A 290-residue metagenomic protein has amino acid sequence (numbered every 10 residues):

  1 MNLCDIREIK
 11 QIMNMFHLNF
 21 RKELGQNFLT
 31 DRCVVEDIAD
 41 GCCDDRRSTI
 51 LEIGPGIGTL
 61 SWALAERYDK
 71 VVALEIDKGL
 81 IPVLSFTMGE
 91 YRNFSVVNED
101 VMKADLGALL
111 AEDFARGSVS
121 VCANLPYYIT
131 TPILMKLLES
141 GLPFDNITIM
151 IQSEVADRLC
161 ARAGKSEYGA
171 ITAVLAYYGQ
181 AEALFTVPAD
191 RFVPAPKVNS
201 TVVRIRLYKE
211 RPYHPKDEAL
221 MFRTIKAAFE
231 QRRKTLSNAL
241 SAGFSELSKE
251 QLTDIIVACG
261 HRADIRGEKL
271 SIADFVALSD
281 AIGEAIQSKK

Functional and structural regions predicted by a protein language model:
M1-A227, D254-V257, E268, A277 (+1 more regions): Catalytic cores of RNA-modifying enzymes
E230: Active-site-proximal catalytic alpha-helix in oxidoreductases
S241-E246: Short helix-coil junctions and helix-kink-helix linkers
K249-L252: Short amphipathic alpha-helix in the helical subdomain of ABC transporter nucleotide-binding domains
C259, A263: Mobile late-domain/C-terminal helix-loop "cap" segments that border catalytic sites or the cytosolic face
